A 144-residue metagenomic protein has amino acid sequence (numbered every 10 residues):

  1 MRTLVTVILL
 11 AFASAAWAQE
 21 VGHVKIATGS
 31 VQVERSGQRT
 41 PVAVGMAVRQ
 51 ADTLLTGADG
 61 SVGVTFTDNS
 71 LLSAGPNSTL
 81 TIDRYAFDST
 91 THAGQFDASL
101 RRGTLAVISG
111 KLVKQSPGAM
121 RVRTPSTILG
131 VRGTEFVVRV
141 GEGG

Functional and structural regions predicted by a protein language model:
V5-T6, A16: Cleavable N-terminal signal peptides
Q19-G144: Flexible, surface-exposed loop/linker segments and immediately adjacent secondary-structure boundaries
